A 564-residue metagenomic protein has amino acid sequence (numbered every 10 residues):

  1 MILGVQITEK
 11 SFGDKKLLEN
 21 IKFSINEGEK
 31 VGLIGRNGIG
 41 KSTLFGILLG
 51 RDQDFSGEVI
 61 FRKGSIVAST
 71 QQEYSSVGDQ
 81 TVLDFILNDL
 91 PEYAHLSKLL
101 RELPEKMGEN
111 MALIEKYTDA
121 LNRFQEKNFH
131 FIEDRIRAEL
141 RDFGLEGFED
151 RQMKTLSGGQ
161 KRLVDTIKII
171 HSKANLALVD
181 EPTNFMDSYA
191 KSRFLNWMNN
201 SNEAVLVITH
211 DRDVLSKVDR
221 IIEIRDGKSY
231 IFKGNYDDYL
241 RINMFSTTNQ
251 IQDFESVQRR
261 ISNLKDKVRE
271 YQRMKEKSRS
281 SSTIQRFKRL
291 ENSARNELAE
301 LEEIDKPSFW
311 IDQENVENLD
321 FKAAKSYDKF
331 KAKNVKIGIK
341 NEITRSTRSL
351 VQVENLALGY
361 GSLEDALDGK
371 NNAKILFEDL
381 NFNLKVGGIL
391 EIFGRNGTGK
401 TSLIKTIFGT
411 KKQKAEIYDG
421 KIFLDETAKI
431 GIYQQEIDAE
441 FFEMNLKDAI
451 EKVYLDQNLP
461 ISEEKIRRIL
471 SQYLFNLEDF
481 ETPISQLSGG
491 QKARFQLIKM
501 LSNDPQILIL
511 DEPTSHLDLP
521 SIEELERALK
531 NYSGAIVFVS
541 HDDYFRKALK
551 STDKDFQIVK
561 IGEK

Functional and structural regions predicted by a protein language model:
M1-F12, E92-R162, I242-N371: Coupling and communication elements adjacent to P-loop NTPase active sites across diverse families
E9-K10, K22-I25, F45, V59 (+3 more regions): Conserved A-loop
I21-G32, G64-I66, N202-E203, L380-E391 (+1 more regions): Pre-Walker A (P-loop) beta-loop-beta motif of ABC nucleotide-binding domains
K30, T43-N122, E223-D226, G388-I389 (+4 more regions): ABC ATPase nucleotide-binding domain signature region
S75-T155, E255-Q258, Q434-K499, N503-Q506 (+1 more regions): ABC-family P-loop ATPase nucleotide-binding domains
D165-T166, F194, L497, L525: Hydrophobic anchor residue at the start of the ABC signature
A177-E181, M186, Y433, L508-E512 (+1 more regions): Catalytic Walker B motif of ABC-type/P-loop ATPase nucleotide-binding domains
N315-E436: Flexible loop/N-cap segments at domain edges
